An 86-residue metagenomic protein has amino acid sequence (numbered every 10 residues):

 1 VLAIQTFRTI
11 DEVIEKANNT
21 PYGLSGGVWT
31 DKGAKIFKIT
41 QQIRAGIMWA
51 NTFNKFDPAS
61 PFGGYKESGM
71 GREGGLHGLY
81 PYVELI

Functional and structural regions predicted by a protein language model:
V1-I86: Conserved C-terminal structural/oligomerization subdomain of aldehyde/semialdehyde dehydrogenase
